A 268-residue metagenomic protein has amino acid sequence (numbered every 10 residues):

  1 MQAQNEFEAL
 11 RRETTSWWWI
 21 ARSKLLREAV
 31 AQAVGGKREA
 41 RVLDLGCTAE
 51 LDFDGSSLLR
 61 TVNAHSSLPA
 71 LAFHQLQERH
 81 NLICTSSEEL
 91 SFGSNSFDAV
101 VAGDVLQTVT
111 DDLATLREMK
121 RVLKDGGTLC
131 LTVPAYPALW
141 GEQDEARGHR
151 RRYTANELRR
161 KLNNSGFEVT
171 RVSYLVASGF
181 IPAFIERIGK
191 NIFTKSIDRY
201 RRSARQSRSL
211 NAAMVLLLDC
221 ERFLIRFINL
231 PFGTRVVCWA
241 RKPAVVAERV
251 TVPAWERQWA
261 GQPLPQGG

Functional and structural regions predicted by a protein language model:
M1-N95, A99-G103, L116, P231-V236 (+2 more regions): Conserved N-terminal segment of class I S-adenosyl-L-methionine
F7-E13, L129-R151, A155-N163: Short, glycine-/aromatic-enriched active-site segment of Class I SAM-dependent methyltransferases
D104-T108: A short His-aromatic
V109-T110, V133: A structural helix-start
L113-T128: A short glycine-rich, Lys/Arg-flanked "PGG" loop and its adjoining helix->strand segment in the class I
F167-A177: Conserved S-adenosyl-L-methionine
G179-E256: A C-terminal cap/extension of S-adenosyl-L-methionine-dependent methyltransferases that defines the acceptor-substrate
